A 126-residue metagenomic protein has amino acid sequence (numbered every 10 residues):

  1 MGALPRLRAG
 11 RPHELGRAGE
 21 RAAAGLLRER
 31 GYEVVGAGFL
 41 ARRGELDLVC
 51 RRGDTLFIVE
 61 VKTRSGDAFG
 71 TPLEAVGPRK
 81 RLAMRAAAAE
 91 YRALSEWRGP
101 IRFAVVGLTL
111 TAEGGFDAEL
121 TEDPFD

Functional and structural regions predicted by a protein language model:
M1-A37: Acidic-basic catalytic patches of nuclease active cores, encompassing PD-(D/E)XK and other metal-cofactor nuclease
L27, L46-P72, V76, M84: Conserved catalytic cores of phosphodiester-cleaving nucleases, focusing on short active-site segments
V34-G36, I58, F103: Hydrophobic residues on conserved beta-strands that form the core of alpha/beta folds
G38, K62, A104-V106: Solvent-exposed beta-strand sheet faces enriched in polar/charged residues
R42-G44: Short acidic/glycine-enriched loop/turn segments that link adjacent beta-strands
A75-L94: Short, charged, amphipathic alpha-helix that recurs within catalytic cores of restriction-modification and other
L94-D126: Domain-level recognition of nuclease-like catalytic cores that cleave nucleotide substrates
